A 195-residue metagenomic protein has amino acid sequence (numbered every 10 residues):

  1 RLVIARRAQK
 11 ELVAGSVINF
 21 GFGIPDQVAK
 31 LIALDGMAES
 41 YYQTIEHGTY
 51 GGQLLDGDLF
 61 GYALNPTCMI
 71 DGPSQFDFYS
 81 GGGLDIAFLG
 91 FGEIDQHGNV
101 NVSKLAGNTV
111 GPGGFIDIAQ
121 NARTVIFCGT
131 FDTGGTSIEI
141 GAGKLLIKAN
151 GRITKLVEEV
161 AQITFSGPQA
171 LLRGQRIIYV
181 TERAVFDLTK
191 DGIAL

Functional and structural regions predicted by a protein language model:
R1-T67, D71: N-terminal active-site beta-alpha-beta segment that forms phosphate/nucleotide-binding and substrate-recognition loops
L2, L54-L195: Conserved phosphate- and dinucleotide-binding cores of soluble alpha/beta proteins, encompassing both enzyme active
